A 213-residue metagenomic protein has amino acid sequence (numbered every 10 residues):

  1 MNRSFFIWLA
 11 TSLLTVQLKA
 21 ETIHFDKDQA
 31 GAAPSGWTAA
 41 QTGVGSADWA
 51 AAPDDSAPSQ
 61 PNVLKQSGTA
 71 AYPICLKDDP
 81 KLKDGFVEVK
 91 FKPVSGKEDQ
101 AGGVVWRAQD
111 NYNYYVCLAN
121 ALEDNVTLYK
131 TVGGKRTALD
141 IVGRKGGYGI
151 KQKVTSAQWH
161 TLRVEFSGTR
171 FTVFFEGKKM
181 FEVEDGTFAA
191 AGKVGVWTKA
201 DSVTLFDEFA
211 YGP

Functional and structural regions predicted by a protein language model:
M1-S4: Positively charged n-region of N-terminal signal peptides that target proteins for export
I7-Q17: Bacterial N-terminal signal peptides
H24, F188-P213: Ligand-recognition surfaces built from glycine- and aromatic
F25, V87-F91, F209: Short hydrophobic/aromatic patches on beta-strands that form ligand-binding or substrate-lining surfaces
A30, Q66-R136: Secretory/extracellular carbohydrate-interaction modules and structurally similar beta-sandwich "look-alikes"
A30-V63, G68-A71: Extracellular glycan-recognition surfaces and repeat-rich motifs
G134-R163: Short, aromatic/His-centered strand-loop micro-motif at the edge of beta-sheets
T169-G195: Short, solvent-exposed beta-strand-to-loop segments that form ligand-recognition rims of beta-rich domains
